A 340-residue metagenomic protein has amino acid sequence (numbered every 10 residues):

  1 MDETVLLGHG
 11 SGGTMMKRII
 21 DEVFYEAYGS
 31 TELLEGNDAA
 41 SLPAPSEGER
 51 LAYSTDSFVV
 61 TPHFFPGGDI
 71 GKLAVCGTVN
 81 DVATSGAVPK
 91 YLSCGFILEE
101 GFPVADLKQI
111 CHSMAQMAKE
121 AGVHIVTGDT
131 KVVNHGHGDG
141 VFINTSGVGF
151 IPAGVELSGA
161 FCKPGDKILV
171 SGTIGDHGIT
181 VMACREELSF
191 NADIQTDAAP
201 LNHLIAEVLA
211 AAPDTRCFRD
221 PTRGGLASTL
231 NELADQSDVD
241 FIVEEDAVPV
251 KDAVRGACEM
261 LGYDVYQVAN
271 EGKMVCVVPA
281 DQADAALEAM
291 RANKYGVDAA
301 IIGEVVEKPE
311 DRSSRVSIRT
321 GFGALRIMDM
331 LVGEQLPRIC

Functional and structural regions predicted by a protein language model:
M1-V23, D311, L325-L336: N-terminal amphipathic/basic leader segments beginning at the initiator methionine
L6, T14-V170, V181, F190: Glycine-rich phosphate/pyrophosphate-binding loop regions near the starts of catalytic domains
E35-N37, V268-K273: Short Gly/Ser/Thr- and Asp/Glu-enriched loop/turn motifs at secondary-structure junctions
E99-G101, I194-N270: Active-site-proximal betaalpha loop/short-helix elements that scaffold phosphoryl/nucleotidyl transfer chemistry
T173-I174: Short, surface-exposed secondary-structure boundary micro-motifs
V278-D284: Helix N-cap motif at beta-to-alpha junctions
A285-Y295: Short amphipathic alpha-helices in soluble, non-transmembrane regions that often serve as interface/regulatory elements
N293-C340: Acidic, Ser/Thr/Pro-rich beta/coil linker or hinge segments at domain junctions
